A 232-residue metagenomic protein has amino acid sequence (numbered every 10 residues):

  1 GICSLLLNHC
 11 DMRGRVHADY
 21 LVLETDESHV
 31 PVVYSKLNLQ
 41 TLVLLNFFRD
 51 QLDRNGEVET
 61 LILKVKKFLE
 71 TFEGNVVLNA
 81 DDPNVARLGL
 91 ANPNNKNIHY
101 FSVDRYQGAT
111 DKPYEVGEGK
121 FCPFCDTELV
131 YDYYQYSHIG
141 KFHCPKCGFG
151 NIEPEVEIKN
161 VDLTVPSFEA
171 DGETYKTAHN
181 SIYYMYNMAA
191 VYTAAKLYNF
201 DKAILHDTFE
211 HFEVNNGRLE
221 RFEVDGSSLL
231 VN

Functional and structural regions predicted by a protein language model:
G1-D11: Conserved substrate/cofactor phosphate-moiety recognition/catalytic segment in nucleotide-dependent phosphotransferases
C10-E24, D50-L52, G56, F68-G74: Internal alpha/beta domain cores that form substrate/cofactor-binding pockets in large enzymes and binding proteins
A18-S28, L229-N232: Switch II (G3) loop of P-loop NTPases
E24, L45, V77, N187 (+1 more regions): Residue-level signal for inorganic ion chemistry
T25-D50, G89-K176: Extended acidic/charged loop-beta regions that coordinate divalent cations and stabilize anionic phosphate/carboxylate
T71-V76, P93-N97: A short helix->loop->beta-strand "cap" motif at the edges of active sites that frequently abuts
Y114-G117, H179-A190, N216-L219: Short glycine/threonine-rich catalytic loop with a Thr-x-Gly-x-Asp
F149, N160-L163, A194-L230: Gly/charged, well-structured mid-domain segments that form the phosphate/adenylate-handling core of ATP-dependent
